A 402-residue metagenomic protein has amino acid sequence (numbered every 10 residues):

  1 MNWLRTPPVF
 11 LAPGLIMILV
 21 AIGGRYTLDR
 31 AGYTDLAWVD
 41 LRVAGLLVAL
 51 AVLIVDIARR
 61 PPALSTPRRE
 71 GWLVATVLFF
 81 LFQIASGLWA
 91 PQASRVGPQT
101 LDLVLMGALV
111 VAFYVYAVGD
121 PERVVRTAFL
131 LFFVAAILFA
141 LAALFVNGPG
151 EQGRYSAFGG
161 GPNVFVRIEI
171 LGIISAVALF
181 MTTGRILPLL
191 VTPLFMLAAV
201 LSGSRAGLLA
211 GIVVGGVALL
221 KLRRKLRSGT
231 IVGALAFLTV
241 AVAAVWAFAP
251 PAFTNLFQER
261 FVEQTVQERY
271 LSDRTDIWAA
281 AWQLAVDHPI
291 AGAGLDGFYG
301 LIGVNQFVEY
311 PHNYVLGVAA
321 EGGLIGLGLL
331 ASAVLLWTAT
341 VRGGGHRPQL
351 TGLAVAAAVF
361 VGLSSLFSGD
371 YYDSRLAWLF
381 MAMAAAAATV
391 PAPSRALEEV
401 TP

Functional and structural regions predicted by a protein language model:
M1-R59, F82-W89, V361-S365, L379: N-terminal signal-anchor transmembrane segment
R5-G14, R68-F79, F113-F139: Interfacial loop-to-transmembrane-helix boundary motif in multi-pass membrane proteins
I16-L19, L50-V52, T351-S364, D370-P402: Transmembrane alpha-helices of multi-pass inner-membrane enzymes
V43-G45, G71-F80, A93-V115, P162 (+1 more regions): Aromatic-anchored transmembrane helix interface
A49, I84, A108-A112, R123-E151 (+5 more regions): Alpha-helical transmembrane segments of multi-pass inner-membrane proteins
P61, G322-G362: Hydrophobic transmembrane alpha-helices and their immediate junctions
L141, L201-S202, L222-T265, A279-L284: A membrane-periplasm/extracellular boundary helix in multi-pass inner-membrane enzymes that assemble envelope glycans
S156, E263-G322: Long extracytoplasmic/lumenal interhelical loops at the membrane interface of multi-pass membrane proteins
